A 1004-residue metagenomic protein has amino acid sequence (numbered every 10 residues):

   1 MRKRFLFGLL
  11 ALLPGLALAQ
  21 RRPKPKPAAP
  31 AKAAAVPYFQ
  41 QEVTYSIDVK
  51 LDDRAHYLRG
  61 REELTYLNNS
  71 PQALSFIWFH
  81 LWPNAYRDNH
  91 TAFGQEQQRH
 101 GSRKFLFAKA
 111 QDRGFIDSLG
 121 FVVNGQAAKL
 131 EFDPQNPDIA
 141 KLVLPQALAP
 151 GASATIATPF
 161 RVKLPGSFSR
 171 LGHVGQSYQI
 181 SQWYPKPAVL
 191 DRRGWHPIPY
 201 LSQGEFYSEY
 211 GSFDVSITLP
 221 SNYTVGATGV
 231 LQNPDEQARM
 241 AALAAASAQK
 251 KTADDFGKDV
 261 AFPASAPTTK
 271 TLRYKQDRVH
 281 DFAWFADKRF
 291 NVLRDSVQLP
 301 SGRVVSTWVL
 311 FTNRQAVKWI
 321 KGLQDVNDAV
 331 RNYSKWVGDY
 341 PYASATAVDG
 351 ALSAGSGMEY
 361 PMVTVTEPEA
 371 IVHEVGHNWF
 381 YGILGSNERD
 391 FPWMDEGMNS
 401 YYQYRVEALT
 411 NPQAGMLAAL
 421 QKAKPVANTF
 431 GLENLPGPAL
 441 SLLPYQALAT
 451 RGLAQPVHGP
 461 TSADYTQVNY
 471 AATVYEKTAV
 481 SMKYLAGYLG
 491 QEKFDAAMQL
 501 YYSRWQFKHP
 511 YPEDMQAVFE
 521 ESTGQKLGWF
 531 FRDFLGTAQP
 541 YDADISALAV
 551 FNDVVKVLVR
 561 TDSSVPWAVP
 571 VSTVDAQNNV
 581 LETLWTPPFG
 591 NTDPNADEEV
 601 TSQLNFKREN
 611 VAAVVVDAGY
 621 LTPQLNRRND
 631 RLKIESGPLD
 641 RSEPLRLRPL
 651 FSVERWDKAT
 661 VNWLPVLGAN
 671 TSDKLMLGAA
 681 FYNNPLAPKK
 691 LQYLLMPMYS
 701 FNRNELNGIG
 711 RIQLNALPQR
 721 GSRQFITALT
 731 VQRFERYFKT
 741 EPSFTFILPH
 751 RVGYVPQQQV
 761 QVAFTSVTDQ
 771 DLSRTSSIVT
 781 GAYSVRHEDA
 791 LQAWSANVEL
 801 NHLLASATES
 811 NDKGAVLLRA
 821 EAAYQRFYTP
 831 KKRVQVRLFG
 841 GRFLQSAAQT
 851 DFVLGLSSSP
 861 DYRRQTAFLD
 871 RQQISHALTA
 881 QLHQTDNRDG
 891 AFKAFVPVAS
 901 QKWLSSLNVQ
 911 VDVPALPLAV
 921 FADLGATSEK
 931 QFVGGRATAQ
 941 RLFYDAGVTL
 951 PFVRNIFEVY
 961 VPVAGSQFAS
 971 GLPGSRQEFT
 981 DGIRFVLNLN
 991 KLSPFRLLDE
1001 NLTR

Functional and structural regions predicted by a protein language model:
Q20-R59, V174, L527-W529, D533 (+3 more regions): N-terminal, polar/Ser/Thr-rich
Q41-V43, T65, L81, Y274 (+3 more regions): Hydrophobic alpha-helical and helix-loop surface patches within well-folded domains that function as non-catalytic
L67, S102-Q176, D259-P267, L272 (+2 more regions): A surface-exposed beta-strand-loop module
N89-S102, R161-F213, N233-P234, T622-V653: Glycine/proline-rich low-complexity spacer/linker segments in large multi-domain proteins
P187-D191, W195, G204-V375, Y401 (+2 more regions): Hydrophobic helix-coil surface modules that form long, contiguous segments used for peptide/substrate interaction
V600-F606, D617-R720, P742, H750 (+4 more regions): Outer-membrane beta-barrel initiation region
I709, R723-R733, T740-T745, Q759-F764 (+4 more regions): C-terminal outer-membrane beta-barrel translocator/porin domains of Gram-negative envelope proteins and their
L950, R954-N955, Q977-R1004: Outer-membrane beta-barrel "beta-signal"
